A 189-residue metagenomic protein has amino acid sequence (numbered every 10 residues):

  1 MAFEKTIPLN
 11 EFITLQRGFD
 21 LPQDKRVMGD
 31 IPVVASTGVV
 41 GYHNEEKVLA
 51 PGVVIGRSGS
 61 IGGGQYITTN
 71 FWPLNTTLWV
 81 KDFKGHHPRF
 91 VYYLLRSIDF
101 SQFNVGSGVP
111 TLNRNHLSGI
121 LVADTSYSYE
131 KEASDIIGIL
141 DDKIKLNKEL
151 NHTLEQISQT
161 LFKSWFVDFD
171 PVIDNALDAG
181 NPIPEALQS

Functional and structural regions predicted by a protein language model:
M1-A35, L121-D168, P182-S189: Non-catalytic DNA-recognition/assembly elements of restriction-modification systems
A35-F100, V105-G108, N113-L117: A short beta-sheet element
L177: Short, solvent-exposed loop/beta-turn-alpha elements that line the ligand-binding surface or hinge of extracytoplasmic
